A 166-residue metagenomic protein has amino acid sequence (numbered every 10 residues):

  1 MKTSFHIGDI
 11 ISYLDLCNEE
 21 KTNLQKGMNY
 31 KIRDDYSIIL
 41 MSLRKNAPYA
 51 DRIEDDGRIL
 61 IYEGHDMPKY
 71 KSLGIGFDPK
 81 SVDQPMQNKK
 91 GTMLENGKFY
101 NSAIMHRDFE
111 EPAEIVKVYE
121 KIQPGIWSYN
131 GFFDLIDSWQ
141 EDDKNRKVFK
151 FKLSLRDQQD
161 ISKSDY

Functional and structural regions predicted by a protein language model:
M1-K2, S164: Polar low-complexity intrinsically disordered regions
K2-S128: Acidic, glycine-rich low-complexity segments with interspersed aromatic residues
I122-Y166: Compact mixed alphabeta submodule
